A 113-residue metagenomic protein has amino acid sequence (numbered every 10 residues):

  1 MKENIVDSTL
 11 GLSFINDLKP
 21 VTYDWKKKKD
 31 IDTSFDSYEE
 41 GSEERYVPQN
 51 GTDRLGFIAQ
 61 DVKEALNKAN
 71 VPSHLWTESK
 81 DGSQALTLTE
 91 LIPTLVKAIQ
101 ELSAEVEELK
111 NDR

Functional and structural regions predicted by a protein language model:
M1-D32, L95-R113: Extracellular receptor-binding modules and their adjoining Ser/Thr/Gly/Asp/Asn-rich linkers
M1-N4, W25-D53: Active-site-adjacent substrate-recognition loops and nearby beta-strands within hydrolase catalytic domains
K2-E3, Y38, E43-Y46, K68-R113: C-terminal intramolecular chaperone/auto-processing assembly modules
T9, G56-F57, A85: Short aromatic/basic micro-patch
D17-P20, A59-P72: Glycine-rich, acidic and aromatic/proline-enriched surface loops and short helix-turn segments that act as binding
